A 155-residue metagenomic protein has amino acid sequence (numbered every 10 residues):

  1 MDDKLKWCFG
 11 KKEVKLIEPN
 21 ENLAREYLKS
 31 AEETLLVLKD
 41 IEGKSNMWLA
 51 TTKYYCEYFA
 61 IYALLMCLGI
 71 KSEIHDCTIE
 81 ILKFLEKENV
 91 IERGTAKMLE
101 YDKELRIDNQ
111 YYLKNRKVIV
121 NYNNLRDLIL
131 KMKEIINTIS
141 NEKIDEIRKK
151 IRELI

Functional and structural regions predicted by a protein language model:
M1-I155: Terminal alpha-helical segments
